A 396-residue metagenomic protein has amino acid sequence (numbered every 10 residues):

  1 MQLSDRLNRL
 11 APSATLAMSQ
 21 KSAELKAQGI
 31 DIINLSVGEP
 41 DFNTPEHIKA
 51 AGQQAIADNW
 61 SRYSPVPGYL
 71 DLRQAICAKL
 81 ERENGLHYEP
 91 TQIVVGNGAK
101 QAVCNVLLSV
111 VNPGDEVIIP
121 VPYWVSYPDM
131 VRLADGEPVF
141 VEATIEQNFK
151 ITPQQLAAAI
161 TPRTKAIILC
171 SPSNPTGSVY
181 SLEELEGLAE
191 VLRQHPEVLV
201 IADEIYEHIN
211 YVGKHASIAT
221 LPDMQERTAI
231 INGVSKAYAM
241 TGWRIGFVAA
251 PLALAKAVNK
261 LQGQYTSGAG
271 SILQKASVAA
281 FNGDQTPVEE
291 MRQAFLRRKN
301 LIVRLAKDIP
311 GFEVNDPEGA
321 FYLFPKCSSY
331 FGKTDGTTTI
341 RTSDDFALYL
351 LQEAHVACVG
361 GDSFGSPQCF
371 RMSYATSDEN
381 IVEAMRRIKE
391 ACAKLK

Functional and structural regions predicted by a protein language model:
L3, A11-S13, M18, L25-I32 (+3 more regions): PLP-dependent class I/II
L7: Substrate/cofactor-recognition hotspot
S36-E39, Q54-L72: A glycine-/small-polar-enriched, mobile loop at the entrance of the PLP active site in fold-type I
Y63-G96: Conserved N-terminal alpha-helix of the aminotransferase class I/II PLP-enzyme fold
